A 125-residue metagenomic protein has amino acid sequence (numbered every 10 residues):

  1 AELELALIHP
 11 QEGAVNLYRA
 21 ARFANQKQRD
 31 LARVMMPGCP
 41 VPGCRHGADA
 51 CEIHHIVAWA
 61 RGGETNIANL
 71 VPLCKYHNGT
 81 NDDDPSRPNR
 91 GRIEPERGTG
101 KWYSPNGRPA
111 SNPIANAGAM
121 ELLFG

Functional and structural regions predicted by a protein language model:
A1-H9: Replace "small metal-dependent catalytic modules" with "small catalytic or cofactor-binding modules
Q11-G125: A detector for short metal-coordination/catalytic motifs
